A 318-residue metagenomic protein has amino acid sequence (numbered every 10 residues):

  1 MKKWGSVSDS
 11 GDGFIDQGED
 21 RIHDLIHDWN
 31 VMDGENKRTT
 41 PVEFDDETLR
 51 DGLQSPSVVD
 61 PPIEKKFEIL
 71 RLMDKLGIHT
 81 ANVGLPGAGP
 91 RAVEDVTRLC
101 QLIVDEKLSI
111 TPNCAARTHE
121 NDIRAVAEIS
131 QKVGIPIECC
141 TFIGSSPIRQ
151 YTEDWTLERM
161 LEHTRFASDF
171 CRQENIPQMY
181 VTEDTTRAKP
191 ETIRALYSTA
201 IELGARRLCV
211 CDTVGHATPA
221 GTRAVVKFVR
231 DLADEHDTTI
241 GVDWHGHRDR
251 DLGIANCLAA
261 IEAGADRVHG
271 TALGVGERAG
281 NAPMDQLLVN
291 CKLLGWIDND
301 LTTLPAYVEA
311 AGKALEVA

Functional and structural regions predicted by a protein language model:
M1-A318: Catalytic cores and adjacent flexible loops of soluble metabolic enzymes that perform enolate/carbanion chemistry on
